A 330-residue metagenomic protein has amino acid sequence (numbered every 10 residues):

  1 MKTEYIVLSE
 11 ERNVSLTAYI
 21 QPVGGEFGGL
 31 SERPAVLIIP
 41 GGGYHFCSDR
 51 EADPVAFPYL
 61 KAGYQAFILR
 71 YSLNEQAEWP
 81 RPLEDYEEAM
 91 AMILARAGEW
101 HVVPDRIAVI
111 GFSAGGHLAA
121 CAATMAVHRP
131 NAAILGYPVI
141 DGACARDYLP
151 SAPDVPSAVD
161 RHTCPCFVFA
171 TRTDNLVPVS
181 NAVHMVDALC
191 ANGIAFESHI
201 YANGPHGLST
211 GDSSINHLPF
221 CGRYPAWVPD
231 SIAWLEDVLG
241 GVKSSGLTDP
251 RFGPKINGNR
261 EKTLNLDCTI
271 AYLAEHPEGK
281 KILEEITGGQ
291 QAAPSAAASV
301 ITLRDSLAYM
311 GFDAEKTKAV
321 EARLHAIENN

Functional and structural regions predicted by a protein language model:
M1-S31: N-terminal cap/lid segment of alpha/beta-hydrolase-fold proteins
E32-G41: Short beta-strand element of the alpha/beta-hydrolase
S48-D49, L69-P104, C221-R223: Catalytic nucleophile-loop/oxyanion-hole region of alpha/beta-hydrolase and closely related hydrolase-like folds
D49-F67: Short amphipathic alpha-helix adjacent to the substrate-entry channel of hydrolases
E88-V155, R161: Primarily recognizes the serine-hydrolase "nucleophile elbow" in alpha/beta-hydrolase and SGNH/GDSL folds
H162, V168-A170, D174: Short beta-strand/loop motif that positions the catalytic acidic residue of the alpha/beta-hydrolase fold
N175-H184: Conserved alpha/beta-hydrolase "acid-adjacent" motif
N192-N259: C-terminal catalytic histidine-bearing segment of alpha/beta-hydrolase fold enzymes
